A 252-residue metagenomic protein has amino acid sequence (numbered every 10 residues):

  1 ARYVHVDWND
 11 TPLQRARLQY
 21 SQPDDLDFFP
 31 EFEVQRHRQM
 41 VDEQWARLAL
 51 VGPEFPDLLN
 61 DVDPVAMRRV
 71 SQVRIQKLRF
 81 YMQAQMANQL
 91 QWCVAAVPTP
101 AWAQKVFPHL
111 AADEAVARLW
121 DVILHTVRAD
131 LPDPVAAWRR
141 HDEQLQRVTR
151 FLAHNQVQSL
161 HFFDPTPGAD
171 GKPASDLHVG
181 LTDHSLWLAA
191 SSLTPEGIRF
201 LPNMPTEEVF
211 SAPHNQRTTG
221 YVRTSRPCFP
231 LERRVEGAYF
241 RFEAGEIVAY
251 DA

Functional and structural regions predicted by a protein language model:
A1-R217: Active-site bordering "gate/hinge" segments that shape substrate access to catalytic or cofactor-binding pockets
A101, L186, F229-L231, A249: A broad, structure-centric signal for solvent-exposed, well-ordered loop/edge residues that line or flank functional
L201-Y239: Conserved AWS/pre-SET-to-SET junction and N-terminal core of the SET lysine methyltransferase domain, specifically
E236, F240-A252: Structured, hydrophobic secondary-structure cores that serve as assembly/anchoring elements
